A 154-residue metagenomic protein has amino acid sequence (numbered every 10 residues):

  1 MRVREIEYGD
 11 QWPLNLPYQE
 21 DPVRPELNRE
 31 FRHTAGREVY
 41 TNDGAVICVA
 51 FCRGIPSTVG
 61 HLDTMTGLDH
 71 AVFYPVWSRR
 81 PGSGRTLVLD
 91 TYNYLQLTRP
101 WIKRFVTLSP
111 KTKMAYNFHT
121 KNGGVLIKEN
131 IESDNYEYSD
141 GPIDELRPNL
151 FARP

Functional and structural regions predicted by a protein language model:
M1-E30: Short amphipathic alpha-helix that is part of the acyltransferase structural core
L14-P17, T91-P110, T120: Preference for well-ordered, secondary-structure-rich cores of eukaryotic proteins
N28-F51: Conserved beta-hairpin
D43, C48-A71: Conserved acyl-donor/pantetheine-binding loop and adjacent beta-alpha core of acyl/acetyltransferases and related
S78-L97: Conserved acetyl-CoA-binding loop-helix of GNAT-fold acetyltransferases
F105-N117, E132-N135: Conserved beta-strand-loop-alpha-helix junction that forms the acyl-donor binding cleft
T120-N130: Conserved acetyl-CoA-binding loop of GNAT-fold acetyltransferases
E132-P154: C-terminal "cap" of GNAT-fold acetyltransferases
